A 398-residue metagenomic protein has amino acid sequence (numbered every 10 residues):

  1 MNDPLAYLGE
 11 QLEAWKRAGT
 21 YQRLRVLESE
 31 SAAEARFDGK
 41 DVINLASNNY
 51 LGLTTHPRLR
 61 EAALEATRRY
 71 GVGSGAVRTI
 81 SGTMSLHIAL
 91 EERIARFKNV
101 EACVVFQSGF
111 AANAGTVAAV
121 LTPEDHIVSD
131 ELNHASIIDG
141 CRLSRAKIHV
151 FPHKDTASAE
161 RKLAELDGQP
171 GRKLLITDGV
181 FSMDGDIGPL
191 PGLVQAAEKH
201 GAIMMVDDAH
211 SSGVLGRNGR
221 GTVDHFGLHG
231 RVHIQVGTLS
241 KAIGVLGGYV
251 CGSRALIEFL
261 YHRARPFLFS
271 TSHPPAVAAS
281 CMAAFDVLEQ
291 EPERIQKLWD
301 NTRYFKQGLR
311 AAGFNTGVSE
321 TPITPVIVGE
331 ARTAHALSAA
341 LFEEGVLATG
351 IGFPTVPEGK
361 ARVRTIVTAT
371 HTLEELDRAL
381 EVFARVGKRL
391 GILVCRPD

Functional and structural regions predicted by a protein language model:
N2, P57, E61-E65, R69 (+2 more regions): PLP-dependent enzyme catalytic core of the Aspartate aminotransferase-like
P4-Y70, A202: N-terminal "arm"/small-domain region of PLP-dependent enzymes with the aminotransferase-like
E61-G109: Conserved N-terminal alpha-helix of the aminotransferase class I/II PLP-enzyme fold
T116-A135: Conserved PLP-anchoring active-site segment centered on the Schiff-base-forming lysine
H149-V206: Active-site phosphate-binding strand-loop segment of PLP-dependent enzymes
H200-I203, H210, L215-E320, E330: Active-site C-terminal subdomain of aminotransferase-like
Q296-F305, R310-G345, T355, G359-K360 (+2 more regions): Conserved PLP-binding catalytic core of the aspartate aminotransferase-like
